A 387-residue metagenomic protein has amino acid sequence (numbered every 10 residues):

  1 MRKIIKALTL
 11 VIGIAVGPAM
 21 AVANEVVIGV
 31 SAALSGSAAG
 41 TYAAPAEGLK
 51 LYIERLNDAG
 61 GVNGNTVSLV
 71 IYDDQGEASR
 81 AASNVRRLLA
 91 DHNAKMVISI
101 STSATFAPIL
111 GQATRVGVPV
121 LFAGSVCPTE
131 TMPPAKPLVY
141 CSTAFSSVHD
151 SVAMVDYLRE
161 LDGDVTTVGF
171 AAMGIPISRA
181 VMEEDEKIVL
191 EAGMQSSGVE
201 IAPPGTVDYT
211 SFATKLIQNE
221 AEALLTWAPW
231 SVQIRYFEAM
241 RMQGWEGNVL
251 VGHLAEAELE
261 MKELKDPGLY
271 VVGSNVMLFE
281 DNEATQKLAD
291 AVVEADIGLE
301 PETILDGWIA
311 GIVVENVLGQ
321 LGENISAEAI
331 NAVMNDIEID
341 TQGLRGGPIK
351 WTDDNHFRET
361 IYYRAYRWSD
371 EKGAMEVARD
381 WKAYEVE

Functional and structural regions predicted by a protein language model:
A7-P18: Bacterial N-terminal signal peptides
M20-V30, D58-T66, R159-T166: Immediate post-signal peptide segment of exported/extracytoplasmic ligand-binding proteins
V26-K50, Y72-S79, S101-T102, A171-A180 (+1 more regions): Extracytoplasmic "Venus flytrap"
V27, G40-E47, A59-P133, A202-Y209 (+1 more regions): Beta-alpha junction/loop-to-helix N-cap segments that form part of ligand/metal-binding clefts
A81, P128, S142-T167, V207-T210 (+4 more regions): Hydrophobic alpha-helical segments within soluble ligand-binding/sensing domains
A94-V199, E246-K265: Extracytoplasmic ligand/sensor domains, especially the bilobed periplasmic-binding protein
F237-W308, D380-E385: Extracellular/periplasmic periplasmic-binding protein-like sensory domains
E294-I304, E315-M375: Segments of small-molecule ligand-sensing domains
